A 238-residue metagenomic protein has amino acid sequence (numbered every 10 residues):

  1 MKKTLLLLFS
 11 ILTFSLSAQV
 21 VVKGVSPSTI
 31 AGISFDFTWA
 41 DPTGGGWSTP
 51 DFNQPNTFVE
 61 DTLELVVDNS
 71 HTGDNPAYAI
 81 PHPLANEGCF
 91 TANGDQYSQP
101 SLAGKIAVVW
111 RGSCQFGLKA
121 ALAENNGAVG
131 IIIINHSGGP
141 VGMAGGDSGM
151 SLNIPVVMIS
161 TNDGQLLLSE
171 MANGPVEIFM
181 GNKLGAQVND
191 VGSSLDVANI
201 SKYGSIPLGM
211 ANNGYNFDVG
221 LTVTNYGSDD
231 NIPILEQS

Functional and structural regions predicted by a protein language model:
M1-V21, G220, Y226: Bacterial Sec-dependent N-terminal signal peptides
L5, V108, I132: Short, conserved beta-strand segments within well-ordered enzyme catalytic domains that often line or immediately flank
L7-L8, P140, Q165, N189-G192 (+1 more regions): Hydrophobic positions within alpha-helical membrane elements
S17, V21, S34-D36, T62-V66 (+5 more regions): Ser/Thr- (and often Asn-) enriched beta-sheet segments in non-cytosolic proteins
A18-A121: Protease-associated
V21-S34, F52, T62, S101 (+2 more regions): Loop-rich non-cytosolic ectodomains and luminal regions
A107, A120-A123, L221-V223, Q237: Long, contiguous hydrophobic alpha-helical segments, chiefly transmembrane helices and signal peptides
N182-S238: Extracellular/luminal regions of secreted and cell-surface proteins that mediate adhesion/ECM remodeling
